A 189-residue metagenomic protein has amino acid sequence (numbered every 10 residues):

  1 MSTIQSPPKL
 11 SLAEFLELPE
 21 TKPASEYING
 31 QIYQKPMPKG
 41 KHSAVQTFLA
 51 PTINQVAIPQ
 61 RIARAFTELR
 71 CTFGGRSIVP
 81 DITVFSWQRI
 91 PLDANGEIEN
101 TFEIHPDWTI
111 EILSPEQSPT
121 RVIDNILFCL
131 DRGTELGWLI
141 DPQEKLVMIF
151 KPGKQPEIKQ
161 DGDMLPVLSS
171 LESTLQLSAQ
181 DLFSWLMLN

Functional and structural regions predicted by a protein language model:
M1-N189: Gly/Pro/Ser/Thr-rich low-complexity, intrinsically disordered segments predominantly at protein N-termini
